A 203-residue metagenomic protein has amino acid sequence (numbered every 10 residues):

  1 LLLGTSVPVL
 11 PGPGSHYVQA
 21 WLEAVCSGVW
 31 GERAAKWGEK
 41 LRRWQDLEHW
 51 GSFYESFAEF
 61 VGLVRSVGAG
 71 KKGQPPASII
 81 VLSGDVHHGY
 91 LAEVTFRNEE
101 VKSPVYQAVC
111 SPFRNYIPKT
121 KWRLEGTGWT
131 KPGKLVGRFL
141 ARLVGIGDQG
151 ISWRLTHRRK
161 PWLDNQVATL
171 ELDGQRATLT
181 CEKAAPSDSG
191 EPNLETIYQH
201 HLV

Functional and structural regions predicted by a protein language model:
L1-V203: Long, structured stretches of catalytic cores involved in phosphate-ester chemistry, encompassing
